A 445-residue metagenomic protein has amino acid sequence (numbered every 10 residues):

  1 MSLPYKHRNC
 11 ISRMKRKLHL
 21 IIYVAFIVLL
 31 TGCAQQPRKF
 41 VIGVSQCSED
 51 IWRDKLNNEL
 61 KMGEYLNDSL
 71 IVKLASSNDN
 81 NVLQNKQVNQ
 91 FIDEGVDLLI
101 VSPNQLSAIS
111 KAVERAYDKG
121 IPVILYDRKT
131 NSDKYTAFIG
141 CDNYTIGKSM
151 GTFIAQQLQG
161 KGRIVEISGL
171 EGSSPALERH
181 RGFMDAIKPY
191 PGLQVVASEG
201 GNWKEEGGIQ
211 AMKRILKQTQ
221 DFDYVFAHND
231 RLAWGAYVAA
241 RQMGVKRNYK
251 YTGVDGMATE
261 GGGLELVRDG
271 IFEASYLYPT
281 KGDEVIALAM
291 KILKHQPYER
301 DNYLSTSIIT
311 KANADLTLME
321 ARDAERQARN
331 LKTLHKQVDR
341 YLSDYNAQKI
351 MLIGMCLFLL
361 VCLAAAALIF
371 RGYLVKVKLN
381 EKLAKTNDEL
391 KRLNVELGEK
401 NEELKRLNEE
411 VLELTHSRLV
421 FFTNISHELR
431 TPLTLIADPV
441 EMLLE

Functional and structural regions predicted by a protein language model:
C33, E171, P175, A186-I187 (+3 more regions): Hinge/cleft segment of the Venus flytrap/periplasmic-binding protein
I42, Q46, L60, S149-L193 (+3 more regions): An alpha-beta-alpha
G43-E59, G63, N67, K73-V82 (+2 more regions): Extracytoplasmic "Venus flytrap"
Q84, I139-I164, G207-Q210, A233 (+2 more regions): Hydrophobic alpha-helical segments within soluble ligand-binding/sensing domains
L98-Y117, F183, A197, G201-L264 (+1 more regions): Hydrophobic alpha-helical
L106-T145, Q156, R163, G169 (+1 more regions): Flexible loop/hinge segments that line or gate small-molecule binding clefts
V338-T386, L390-L393, L397, L407: Alpha-helical transmembrane signal-anchor helices
E399-E445: Primarily the dimerization/phosphotransfer
